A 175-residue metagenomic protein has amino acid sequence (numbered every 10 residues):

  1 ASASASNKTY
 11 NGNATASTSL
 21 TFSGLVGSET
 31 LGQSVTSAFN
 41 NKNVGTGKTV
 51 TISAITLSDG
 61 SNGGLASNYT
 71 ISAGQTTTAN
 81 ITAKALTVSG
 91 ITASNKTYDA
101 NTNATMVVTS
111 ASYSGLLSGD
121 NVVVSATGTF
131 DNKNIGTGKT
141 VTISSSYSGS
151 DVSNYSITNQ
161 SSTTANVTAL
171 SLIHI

Functional and structural regions predicted by a protein language model:
A1-I173: Short loop/turn motifs that initiate or flank beta-strands
